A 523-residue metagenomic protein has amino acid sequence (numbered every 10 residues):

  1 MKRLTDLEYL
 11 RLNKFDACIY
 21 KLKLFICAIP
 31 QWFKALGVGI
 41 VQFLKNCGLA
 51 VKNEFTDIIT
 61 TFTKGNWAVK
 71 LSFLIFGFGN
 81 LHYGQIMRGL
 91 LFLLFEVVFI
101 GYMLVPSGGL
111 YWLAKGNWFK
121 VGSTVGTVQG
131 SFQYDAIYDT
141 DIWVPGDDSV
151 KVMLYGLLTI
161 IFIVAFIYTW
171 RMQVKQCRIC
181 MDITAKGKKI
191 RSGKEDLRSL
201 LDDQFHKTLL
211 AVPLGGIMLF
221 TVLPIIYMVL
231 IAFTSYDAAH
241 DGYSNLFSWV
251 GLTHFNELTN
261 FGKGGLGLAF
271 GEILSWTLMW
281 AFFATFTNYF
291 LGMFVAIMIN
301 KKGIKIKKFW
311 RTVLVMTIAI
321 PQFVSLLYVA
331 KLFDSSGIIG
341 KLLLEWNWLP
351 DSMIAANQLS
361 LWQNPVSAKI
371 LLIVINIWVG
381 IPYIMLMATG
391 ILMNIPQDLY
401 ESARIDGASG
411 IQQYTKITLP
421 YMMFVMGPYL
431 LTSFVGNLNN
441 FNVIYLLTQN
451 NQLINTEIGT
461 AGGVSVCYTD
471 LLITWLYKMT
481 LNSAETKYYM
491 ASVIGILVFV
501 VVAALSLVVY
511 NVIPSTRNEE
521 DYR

Functional and structural regions predicted by a protein language model:
K2-T56, L74-L81, I86-M87, L94-G101 (+3 more regions): N-terminal signal-anchor/first transmembrane alpha helix
I58-K64: Short, amphipathic, aromatic/basic-enriched membrane-interface segments that mark the entry/exit of transmembrane
K64-K70: Membrane-proximal soluble regions of multi-pass membrane proteins
N66, L81-L94, Q204, L266 (+2 more regions): Membrane-interface helix starts
V98-F119, S123: Juxtamembrane "helix exit" motif at the C-terminal ends of alpha-helical transmembrane segments in multi-pass membrane
S107-L113, V174, F205-R523: A structural signal for multi-pass alpha-helical bundles of membrane permease subunits that mediate small-molecule
N117-Y134, G242-F247: Alpha-helical transmembrane segments of integral membrane proteins, especially early/N-terminal helices
S123, Q129-I161, N260-S275, L359-P365 (+1 more regions): Membrane-interface segments at the starts/ends of alpha-helical transmembrane spans
